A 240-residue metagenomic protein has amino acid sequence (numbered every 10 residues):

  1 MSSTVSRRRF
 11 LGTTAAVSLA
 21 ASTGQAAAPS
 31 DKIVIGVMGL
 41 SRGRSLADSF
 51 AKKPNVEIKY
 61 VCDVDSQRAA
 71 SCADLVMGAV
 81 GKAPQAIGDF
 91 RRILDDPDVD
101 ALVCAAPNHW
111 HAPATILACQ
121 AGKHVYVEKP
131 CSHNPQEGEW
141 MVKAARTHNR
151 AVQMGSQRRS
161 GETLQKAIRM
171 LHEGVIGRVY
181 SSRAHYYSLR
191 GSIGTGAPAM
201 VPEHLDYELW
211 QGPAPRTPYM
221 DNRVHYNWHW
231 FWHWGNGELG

Functional and structural regions predicted by a protein language model:
S2-V127, Q136-A151: N-terminal glycine-/serine-/threonine-rich beta1-alpha1-beta2 phosphate-ribose binding loop of Rossmann-like
G39, C104, P130, S156 (+1 more regions): Glycine- and other small-residue-rich loops at beta-strand/loop junctions that grip anionic moieties
Y60-C62, V103, Y180-R183, Q211: Residues embedded in well-ordered beta-strands within globular domains across many folds
V61, V76, G138, L164 (+1 more regions): Active-site-proximal cap/loop segments of hydrolase catalytic domains
C62, Q157, M200, N236-G240: Hydrophobic alpha-helical scaffolding
Q67, S188, R216-T217: Active-site/binding-pocket entry motifs
H124-Y126, C131-L209: A contiguous active-site-proximal alpha/beta segment in oxidoreductase catalytic domains
E208-G212, R216-G240: Rossmann-like dinucleotide-binding domain that binds NAD(P)(H)
